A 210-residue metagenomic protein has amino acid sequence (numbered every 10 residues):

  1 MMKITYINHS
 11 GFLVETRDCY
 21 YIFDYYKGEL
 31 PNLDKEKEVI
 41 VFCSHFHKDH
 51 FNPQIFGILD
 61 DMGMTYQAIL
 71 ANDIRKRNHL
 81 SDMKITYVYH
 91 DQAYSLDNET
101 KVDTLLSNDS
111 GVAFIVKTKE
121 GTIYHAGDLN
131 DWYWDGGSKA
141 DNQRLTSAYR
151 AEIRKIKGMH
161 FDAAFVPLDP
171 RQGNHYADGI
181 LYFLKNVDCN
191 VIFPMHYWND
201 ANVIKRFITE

Functional and structural regions predicted by a protein language model:
M1-E36, K84-H160: Core dinuclear metal-dependent hydrolase active-site scaffold
M2, G63-A68, N190-V191: Short active-site oxyanion
Y20-Y21, I40, A163, V191: Short, Asp-centered acidic motifs that coordinate Mg2+ and/or phosphate in catalytic or ligand-binding sites
Y25-K27, H45-F46, D73, S107 (+3 more regions): Active-site metal-binding loops of divalent metal-dependent hydrolases
K27-D73, R154-F165: Active-site metal-binding motif and surrounding structural segment of the metallo-beta-lactamase
N72-D73, Y89-Q92, F193-N199: A generic structural motif
D73-L80, D200-K205: Short, charged/polar "capping" segments at the starts of alpha-helices and the immediately preceding loops
W134-E210: Cap/insert and terminal regions of metallo-dependent hydrolase folds
